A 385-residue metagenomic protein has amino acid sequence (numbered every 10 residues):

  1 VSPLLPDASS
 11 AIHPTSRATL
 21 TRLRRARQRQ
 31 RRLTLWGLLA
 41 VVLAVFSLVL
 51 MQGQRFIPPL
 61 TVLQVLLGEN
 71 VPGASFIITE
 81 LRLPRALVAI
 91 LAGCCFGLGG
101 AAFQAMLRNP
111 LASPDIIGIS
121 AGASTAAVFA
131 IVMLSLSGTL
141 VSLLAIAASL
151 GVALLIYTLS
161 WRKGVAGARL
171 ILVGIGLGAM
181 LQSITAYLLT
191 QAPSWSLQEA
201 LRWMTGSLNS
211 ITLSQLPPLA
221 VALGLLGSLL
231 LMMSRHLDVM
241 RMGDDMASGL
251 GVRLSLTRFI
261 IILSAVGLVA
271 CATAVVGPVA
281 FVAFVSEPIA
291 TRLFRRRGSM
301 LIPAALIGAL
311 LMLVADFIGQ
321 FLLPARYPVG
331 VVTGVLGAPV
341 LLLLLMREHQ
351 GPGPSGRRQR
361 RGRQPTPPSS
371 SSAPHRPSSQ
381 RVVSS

Functional and structural regions predicted by a protein language model:
S2-P368, A373-R376, Q380-S385: Alpha-helical transmembrane segments in inner-membrane proteins
